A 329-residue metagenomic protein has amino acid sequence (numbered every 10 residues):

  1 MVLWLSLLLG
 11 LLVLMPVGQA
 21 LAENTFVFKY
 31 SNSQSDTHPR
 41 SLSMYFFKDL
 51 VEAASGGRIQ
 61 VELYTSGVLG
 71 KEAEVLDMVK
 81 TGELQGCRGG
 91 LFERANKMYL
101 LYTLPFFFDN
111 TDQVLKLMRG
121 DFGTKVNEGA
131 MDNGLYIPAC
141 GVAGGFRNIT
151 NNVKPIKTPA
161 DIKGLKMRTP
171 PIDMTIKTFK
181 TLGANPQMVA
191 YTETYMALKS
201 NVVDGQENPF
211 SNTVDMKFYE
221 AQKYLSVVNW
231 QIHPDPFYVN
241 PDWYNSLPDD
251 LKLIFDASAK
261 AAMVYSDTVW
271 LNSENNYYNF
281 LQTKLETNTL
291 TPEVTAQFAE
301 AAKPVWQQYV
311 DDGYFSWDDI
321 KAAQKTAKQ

Functional and structural regions predicted by a protein language model:
V2-L5, P292-E293: Surface-exposed binding/hinge segments that line and control ligand-binding clefts or catalytic entry sites
W4-P16: Bacterial N-terminal signal peptides
V17-L21: Signal peptide processing junction and immediate N-terminal pro/mature segment of secreted/exported proteins
E23-Q113, F122, E128-Q329: N-terminal secretory/targeting leader peptides
